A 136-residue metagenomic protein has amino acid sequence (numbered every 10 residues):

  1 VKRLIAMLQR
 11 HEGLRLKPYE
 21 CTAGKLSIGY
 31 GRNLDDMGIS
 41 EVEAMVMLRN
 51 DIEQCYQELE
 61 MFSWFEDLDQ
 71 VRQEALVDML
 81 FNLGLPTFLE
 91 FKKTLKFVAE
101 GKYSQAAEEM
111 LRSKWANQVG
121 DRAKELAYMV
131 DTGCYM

Functional and structural regions predicted by a protein language model:
V1-A23, Y30-Q57, D67, L85-M136: Long, amphipathic alpha-helical surface segments
F65-R72: Structural motif
